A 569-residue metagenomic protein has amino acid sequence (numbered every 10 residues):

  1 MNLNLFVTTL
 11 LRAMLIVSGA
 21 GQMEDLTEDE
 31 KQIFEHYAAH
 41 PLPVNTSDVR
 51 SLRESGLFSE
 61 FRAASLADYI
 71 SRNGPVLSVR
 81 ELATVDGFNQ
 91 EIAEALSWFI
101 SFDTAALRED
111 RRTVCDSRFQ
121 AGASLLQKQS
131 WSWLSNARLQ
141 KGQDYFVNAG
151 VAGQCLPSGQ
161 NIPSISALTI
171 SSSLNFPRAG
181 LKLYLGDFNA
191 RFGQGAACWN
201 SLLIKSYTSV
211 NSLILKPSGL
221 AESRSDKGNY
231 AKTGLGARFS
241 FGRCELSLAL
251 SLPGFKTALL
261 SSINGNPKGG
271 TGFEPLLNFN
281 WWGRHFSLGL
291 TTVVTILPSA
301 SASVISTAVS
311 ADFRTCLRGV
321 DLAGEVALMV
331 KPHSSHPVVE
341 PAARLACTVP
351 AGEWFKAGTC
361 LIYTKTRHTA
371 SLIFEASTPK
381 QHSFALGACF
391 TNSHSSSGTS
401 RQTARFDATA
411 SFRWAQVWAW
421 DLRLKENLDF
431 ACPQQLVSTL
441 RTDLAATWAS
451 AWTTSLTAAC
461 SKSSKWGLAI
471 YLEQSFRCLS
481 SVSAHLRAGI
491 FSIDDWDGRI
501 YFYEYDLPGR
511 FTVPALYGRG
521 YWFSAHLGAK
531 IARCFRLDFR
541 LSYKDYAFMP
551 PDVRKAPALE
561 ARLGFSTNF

Functional and structural regions predicted by a protein language model:
M1-F6, L10-R178, K182, D187-R191 (+1 more regions): Compositionally biased linear targeting/interaction segments
S130, G272-L277, W281-F286, T291-F569: Exposed, low-structure sequence patches enriched in small/polar residues
G150, Y184, G236-R238, S247-S251 (+4 more regions): Residues within well-ordered beta-strands of beta-sheet-rich folds
I162-P253, A357-T359, T366, C478-W496: Outer membrane beta-barrel
I204-L215, A258-P267, L507-G509: Surface-exposed loop/turn segments flanking beta-strands in extracellular/periplasmic regions
G219-D226, N266-G269, T512-G520: Extracellular/periplasm-exposed beta-strand and loop segments of Gram-negative cell-envelope proteins, dominated by
T233, L250-P275, W282, L288: Hydrophobic, small-residue-rich alpha-helical packing segments that form membrane-like cores
E245-P267, G528-K530, D538-P550: Charge-patterned, long linear interaction tracts outside catalytic cores
